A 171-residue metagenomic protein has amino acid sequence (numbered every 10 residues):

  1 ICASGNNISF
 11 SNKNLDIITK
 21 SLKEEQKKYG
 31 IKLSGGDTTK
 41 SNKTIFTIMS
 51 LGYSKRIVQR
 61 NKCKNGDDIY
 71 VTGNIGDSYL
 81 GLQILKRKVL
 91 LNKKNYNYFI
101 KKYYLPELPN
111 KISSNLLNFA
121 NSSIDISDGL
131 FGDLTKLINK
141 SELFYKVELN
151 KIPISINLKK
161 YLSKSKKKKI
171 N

Functional and structural regions predicted by a protein language model:
I1-N171: Helix-biased detector of long, well-ordered alpha-helical tracts
